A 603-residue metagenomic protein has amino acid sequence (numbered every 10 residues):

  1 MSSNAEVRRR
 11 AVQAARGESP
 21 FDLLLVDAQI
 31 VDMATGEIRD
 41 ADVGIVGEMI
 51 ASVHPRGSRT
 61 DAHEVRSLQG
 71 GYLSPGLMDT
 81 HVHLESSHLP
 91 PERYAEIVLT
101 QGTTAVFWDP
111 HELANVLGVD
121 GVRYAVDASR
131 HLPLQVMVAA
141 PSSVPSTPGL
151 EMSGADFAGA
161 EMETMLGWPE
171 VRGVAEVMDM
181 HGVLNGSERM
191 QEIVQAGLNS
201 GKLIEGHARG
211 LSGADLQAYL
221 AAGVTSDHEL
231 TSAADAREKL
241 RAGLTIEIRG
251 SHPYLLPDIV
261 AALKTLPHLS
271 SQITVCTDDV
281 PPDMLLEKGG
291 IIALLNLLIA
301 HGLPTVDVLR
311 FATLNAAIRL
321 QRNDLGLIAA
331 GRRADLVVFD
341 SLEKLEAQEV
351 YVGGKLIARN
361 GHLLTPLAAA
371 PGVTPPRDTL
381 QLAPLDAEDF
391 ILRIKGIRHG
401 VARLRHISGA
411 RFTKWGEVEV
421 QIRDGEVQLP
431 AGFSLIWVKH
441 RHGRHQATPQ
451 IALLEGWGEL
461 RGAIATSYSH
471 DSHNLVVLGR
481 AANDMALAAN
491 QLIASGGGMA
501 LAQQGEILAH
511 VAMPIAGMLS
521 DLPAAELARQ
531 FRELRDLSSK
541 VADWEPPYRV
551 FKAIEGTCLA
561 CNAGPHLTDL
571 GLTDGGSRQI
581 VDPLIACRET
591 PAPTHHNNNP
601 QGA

Functional and structural regions predicted by a protein language model:
M1-V46, A51, L99-Q101, L286-G302 (+1 more regions): Active-site microenvironment of metallo-dependent hydrolases
S2-A14, E92-L203, L508-A512: Divalent-metal coordination cores built from histidine and acidic residues
S19-V26, S58-W108: Replace "His-x-His-based motif
A28, E48, G70, H81 (+8 more regions): Divalent metal-coordination and catalytic microenvironments
S74-T80, W108-H111, A139, A175-V177 (+3 more regions): Active-site neighborhood of phospho(di)ester-bond hydrolases with catalytic His/Asp-centered motifs
P110-L113, P141-S143, D179, R209-G210 (+5 more regions): Short, ordered loop/turn segments at secondary-structure junctions
D156-E176, G182-I248, Y254-V275, M284-A300 (+1 more regions): Histidine/acidic residue-rich metal-binding segments in metalloenzymes
